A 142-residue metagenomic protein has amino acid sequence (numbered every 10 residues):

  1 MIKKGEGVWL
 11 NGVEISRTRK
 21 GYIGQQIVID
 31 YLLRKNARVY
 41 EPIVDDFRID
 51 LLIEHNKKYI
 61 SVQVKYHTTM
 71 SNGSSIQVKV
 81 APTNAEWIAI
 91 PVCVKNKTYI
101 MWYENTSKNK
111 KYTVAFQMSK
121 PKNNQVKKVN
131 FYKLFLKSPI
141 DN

Functional and structural regions predicted by a protein language model:
M1-F47, L52-N142: Mixed-charge (Asp/Glu-Lys/Arg
